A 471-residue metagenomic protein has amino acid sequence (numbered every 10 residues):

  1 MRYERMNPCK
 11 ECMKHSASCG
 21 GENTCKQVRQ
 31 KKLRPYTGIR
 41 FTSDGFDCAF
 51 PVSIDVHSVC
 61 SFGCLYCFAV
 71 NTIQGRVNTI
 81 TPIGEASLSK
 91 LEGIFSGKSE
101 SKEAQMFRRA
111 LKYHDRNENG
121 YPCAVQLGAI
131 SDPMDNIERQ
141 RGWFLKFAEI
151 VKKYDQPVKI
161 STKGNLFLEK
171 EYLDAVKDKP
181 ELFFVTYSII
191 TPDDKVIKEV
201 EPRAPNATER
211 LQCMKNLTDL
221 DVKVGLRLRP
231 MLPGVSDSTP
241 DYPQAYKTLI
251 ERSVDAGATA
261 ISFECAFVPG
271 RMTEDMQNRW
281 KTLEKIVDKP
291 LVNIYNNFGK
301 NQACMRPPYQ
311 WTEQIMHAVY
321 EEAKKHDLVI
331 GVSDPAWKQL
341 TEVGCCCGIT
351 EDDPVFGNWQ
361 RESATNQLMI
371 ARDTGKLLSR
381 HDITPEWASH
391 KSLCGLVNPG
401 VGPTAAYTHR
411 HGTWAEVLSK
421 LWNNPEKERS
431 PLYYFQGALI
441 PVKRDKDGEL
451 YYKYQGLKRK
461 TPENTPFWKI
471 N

Functional and structural regions predicted by a protein language model:
M1-T37, V319: A broadly conserved sequence feature marking short terminus-proximal activation segments in nucleic acid-centric
R2-E11, D241-N471: Auxiliary Fe-S-binding modules of radical SAM enzymes
R5-P8, H15, G21, V56 (+3 more regions): Secretory pathway export signals and precursors
C12-H15, E22, V28, G63 (+3 more regions): General secretory precursor processing signal
G20-T186, I190-K195, N216, T408-N471: Conserved Radical SAM active-site core
Q74-R76, G234, L340: Alpha-helix termini
A104-N296, Q302-M305, W311: Conserved AdoMet/S-adenosylmethionine-binding subsite of the radical SAM
